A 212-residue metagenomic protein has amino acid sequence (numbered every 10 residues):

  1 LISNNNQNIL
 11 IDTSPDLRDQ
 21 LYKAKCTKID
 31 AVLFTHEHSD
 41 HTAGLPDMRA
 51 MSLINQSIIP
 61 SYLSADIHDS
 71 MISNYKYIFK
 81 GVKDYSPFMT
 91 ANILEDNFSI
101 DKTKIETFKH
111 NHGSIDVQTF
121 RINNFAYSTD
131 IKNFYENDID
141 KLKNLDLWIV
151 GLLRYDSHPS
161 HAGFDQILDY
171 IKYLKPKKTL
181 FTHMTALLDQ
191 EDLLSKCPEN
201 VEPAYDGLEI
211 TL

Functional and structural regions predicted by a protein language model:
L1-A24, F88-N137, D206-L212: Core dinuclear metal-dependent hydrolase active-site scaffold
N6-L63, N144-L147: Active-site metal-binding motif and surrounding structural segment of the metallo-beta-lactamase
L10-S14, D30-D40, L63-S64, F125-I131 (+3 more regions): Active-site neighborhood of phospho(di)ester-bond hydrolases with catalytic His/Asp-centered motifs
L17, D40, D69, D156 (+1 more regions): Glycine-rich nucleotide phosphate-binding loop and flanking beta-alpha elements of Rossmann-like dinucleotide-binding
A24-C26, P46-A50, Y75-Y77, F120 (+3 more regions): Short, glycine/charged-enriched secondary-structure capping and boundary segments
T27, P87, T103, K143 (+1 more regions): Structured loop/turn residues at beta-strand edges in well-structured enzyme cores
N55-I59, I67-A91: Active-site neighborhood of divalent metal-dependent phosphoester bond hydrolases
Y135-L212: Binuclear metal-ion centers of metallo-dependent hydrolases, dominated by the metallo-beta-lactamase
